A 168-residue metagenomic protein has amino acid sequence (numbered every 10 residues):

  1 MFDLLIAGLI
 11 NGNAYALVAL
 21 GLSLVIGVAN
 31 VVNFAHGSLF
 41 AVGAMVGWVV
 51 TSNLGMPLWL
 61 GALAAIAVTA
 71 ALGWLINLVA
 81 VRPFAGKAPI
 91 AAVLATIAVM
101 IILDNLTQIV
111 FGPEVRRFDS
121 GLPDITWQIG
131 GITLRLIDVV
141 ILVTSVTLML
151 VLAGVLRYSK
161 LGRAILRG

Functional and structural regions predicted by a protein language model:
M1-A29, F34-G168: Small-residue-rich transmembrane alpha-helical segments that form helix-helix packing/gating elements in polytopic
